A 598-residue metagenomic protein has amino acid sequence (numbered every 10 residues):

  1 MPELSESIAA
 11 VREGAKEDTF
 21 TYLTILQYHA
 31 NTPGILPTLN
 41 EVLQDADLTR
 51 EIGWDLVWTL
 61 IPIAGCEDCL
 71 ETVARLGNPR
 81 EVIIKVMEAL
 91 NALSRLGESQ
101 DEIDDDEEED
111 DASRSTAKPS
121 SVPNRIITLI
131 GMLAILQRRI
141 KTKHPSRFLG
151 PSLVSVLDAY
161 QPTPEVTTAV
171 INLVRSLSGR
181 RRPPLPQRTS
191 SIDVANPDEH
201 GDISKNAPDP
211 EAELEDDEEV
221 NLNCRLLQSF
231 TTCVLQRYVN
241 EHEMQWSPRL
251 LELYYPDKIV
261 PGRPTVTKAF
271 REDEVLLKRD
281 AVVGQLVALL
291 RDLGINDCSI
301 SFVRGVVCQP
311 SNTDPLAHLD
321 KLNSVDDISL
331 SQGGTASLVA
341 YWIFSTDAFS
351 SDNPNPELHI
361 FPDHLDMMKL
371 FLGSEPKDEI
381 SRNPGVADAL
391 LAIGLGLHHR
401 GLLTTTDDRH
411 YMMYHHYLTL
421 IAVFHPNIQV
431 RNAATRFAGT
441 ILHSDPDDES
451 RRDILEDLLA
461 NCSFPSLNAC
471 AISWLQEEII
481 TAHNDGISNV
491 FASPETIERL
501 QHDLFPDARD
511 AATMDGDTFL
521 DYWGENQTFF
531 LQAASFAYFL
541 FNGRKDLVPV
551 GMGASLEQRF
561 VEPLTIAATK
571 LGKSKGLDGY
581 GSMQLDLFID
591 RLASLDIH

Functional and structural regions predicted by a protein language model:
M1-G262: Long amphipathic alpha-helical scaffold regions
L4, K16-T19, T32-L39, C66 (+8 more regions): Core helices of alpha-solenoid repeat scaffolds
G14, H29, V42-A46, I63 (+25 more regions): Residue-level signature of the C-terminal ends
A15-K16, I35, R125-L133, L173 (+10 more regions): HEAT-repeat alpha-solenoid elements in large eukaryotic scaffold proteins
G53-L56, P62-C66, P79-V86, S113-L136 (+13 more regions): Extended HEAT/HEAT-like alpha-solenoid repeat tracts in very large eukaryotic scaffold/adaptor proteins
V86-S121, S190-N196, D202-P210, M244-V275 (+4 more regions): Acidic, Ser/Thr- and Gly/Pro-rich intrinsically disordered linkers and low-complexity segments that flank or connect
Q161, K377-V386, L418-N432, I441-D447 (+3 more regions): Short coil/turn segments at helix-helix junctions and helix-capping linkers within large alpha-helical proteins
F437, P563-H598: Eukaryote-biased recognition of C-terminal alpha-helical segments
